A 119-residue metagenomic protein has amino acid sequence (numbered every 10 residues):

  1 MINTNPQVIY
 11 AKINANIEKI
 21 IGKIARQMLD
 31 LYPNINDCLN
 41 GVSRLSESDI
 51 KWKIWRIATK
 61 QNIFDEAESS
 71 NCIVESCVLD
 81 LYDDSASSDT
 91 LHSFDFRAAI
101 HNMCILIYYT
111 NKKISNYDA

Functional and structural regions predicted by a protein language model:
I2-A119: Feature for intrinsically disordered/low-complexity regulatory segments and propeptides
